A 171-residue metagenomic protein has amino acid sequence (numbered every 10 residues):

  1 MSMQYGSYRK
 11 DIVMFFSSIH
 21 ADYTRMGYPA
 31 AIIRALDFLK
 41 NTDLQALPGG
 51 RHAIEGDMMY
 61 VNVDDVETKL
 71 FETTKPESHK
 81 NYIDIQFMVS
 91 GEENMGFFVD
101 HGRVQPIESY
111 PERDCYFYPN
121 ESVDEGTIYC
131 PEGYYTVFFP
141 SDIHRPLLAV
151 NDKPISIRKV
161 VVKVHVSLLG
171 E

Functional and structural regions predicted by a protein language model:
M3-N62, K75-S78: A short, N-terminal "cap"/entry segment at the start of jelly-roll beta-barrel domains of the cupin/DSBH fold
R25, I33-F38, S109, D114-C115 (+1 more regions): Compositionally biased, non-globular sequence tracts
E55-G56, E72-D84, G102-Y110, V123 (+2 more regions): A short beta-loop-beta micro-motif enriched in histidine and acidic residues
V61-H79, E92-V104, P140: Conserved short histidine dyad/triad with adjacent acidic residue
N81-E93, V99-H101, S109-N120, K163-V164: Short, conserved beta-strand element in jelly-roll/cupin
Y129-A149: Conserved metal-binding segment of the jelly-roll/cupin
Y135-V137, P154-G170: A short hydrophobic beta-strand segment most commonly corresponding to one strand of the jelly-roll/cupin
